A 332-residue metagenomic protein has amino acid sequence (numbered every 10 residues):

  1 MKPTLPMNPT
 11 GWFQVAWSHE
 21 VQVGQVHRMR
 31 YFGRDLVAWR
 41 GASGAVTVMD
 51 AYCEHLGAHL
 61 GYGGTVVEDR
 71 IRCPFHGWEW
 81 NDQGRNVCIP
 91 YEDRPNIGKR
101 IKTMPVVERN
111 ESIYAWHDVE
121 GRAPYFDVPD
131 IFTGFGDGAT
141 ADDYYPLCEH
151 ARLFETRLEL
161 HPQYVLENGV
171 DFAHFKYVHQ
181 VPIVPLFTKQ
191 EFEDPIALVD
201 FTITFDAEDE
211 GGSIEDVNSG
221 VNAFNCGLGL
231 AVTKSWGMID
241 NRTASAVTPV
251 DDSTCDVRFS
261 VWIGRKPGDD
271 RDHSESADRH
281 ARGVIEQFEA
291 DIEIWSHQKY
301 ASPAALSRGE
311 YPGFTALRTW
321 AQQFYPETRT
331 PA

Functional and structural regions predicted by a protein language model:
M1-P9: A boundary/linker detector
T4-L5, R28, P105-V107, V247-P249 (+1 more regions): A general structural signal for short secondary-structure junctions and capping/turn motifs
P9, R100, V107-R109, N241 (+1 more regions): A short, structural micro-pattern
T10-W12, G24, N110, E149-L153 (+1 more regions): Sequence-level motif detector for i,i+2 pairs with an aromatic at +2
Q14-A139, A332: Rieske [2Fe-2S] iron-sulfur-binding domain
A45, Y125-A332: C-terminal catalytic domain of Rieske-type non-heme iron oxygenases
